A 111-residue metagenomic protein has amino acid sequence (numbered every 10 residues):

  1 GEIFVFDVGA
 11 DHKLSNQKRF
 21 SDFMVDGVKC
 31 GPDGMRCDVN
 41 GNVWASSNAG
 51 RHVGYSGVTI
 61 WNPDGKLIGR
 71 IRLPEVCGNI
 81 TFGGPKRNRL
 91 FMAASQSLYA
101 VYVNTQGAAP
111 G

Functional and structural regions predicted by a protein language model:
G1, A49-Y55: Short, solvent-exposed loop/turn segments at conserved positions within beta-propeller repeat blades
E2-F4, G57-T59, S97: A short loop-to-beta-strand structural motif that recurs across blades of beta-propeller domains
V5-K13, Y102-P110: Short loop/turn segments immediately following beta-strands, especially the blade-tip and inter-blade linker loops
G9, D38, N62: Short, acidic, Ser/Thr-enriched surface-loop or helix-capping motifs
L14-D22, G69-L73, P110-G111: Beta-propeller fold detector
F23-S47, P74-R89, S95: Beta-rich, blade/repeat-based domains predominating in secreted/periplasmic proteins but also intracellular
G54-T81: A conserved acidic, glycine/proline-rich C-terminal tail/linker
